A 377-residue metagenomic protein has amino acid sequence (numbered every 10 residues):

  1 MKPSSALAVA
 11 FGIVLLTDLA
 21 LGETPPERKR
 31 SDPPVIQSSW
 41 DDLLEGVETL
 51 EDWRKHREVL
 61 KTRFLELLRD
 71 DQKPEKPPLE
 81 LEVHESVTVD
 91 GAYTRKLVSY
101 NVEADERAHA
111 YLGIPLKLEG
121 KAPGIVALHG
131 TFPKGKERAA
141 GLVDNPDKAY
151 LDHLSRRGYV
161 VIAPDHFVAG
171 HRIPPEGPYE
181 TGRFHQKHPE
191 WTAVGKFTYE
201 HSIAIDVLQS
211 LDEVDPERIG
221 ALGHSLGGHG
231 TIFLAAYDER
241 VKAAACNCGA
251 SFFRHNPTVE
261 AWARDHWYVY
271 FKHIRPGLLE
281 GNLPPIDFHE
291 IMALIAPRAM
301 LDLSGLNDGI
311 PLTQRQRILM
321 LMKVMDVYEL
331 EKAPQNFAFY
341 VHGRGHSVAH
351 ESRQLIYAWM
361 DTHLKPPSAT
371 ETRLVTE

Functional and structural regions predicted by a protein language model:
A8-D18: Bacterial N-terminal signal peptides
E23-D70, A369-E377: N-terminal pre-domain segments of enzymes
Q72-G120: N-terminal cap/lid segment of alpha/beta-hydrolase-fold proteins
G120-K121, V126-S210, P257-T258: Cap/lid segment of the alpha/beta-hydrolase catalytic domain
H188, A243-I291, T313-L321, E329-A333: Mobile cap/lid helix-loop segments that gate and shape the active-site cleft of serine hydrolases
I203-R275: Primarily recognizes the serine-hydrolase "nucleophile elbow" in alpha/beta-hydrolase and SGNH/GDSL folds
A296-Q314, G343: Conserved strand-to-loop "acid loop" that flanks and positions the catalytic carboxylate
M322-E377: C-terminal catalytic histidine-bearing segment of alpha/beta-hydrolase fold enzymes
